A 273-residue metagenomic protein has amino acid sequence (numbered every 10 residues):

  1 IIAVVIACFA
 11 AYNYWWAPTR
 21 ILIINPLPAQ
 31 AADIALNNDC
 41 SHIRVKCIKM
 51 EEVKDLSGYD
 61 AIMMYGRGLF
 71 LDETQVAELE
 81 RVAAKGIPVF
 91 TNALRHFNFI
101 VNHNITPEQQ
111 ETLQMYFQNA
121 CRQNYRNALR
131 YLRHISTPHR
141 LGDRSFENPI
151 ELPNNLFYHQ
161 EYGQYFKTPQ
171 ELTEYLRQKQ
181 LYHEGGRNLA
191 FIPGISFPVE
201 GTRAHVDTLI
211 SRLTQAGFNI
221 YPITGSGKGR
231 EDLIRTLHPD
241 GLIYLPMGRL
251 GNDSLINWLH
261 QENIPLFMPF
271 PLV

Functional and structural regions predicted by a protein language model:
I1-V273: An N-terminal assembly and electron-transfer interface module characteristic of large anaerobic redox and radical
